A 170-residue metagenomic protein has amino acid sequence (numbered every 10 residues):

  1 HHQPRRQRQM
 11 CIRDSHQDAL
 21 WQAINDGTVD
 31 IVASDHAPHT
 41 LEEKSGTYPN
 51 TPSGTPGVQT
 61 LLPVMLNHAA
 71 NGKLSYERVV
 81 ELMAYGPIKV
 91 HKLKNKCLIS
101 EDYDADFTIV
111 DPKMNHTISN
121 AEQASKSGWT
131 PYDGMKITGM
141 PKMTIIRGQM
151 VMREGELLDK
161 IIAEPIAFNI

Functional and structural regions predicted by a protein language model:
H1-I12: Single conserved hydrophobic/aromatic residue that forms the stacking wall/gate of nucleotide- or nucleobase-binding
Q3, G57-L61, A124: Short acidic-hydrophobic sequence patches enriched in Asp/Glu that either
H16-I31, D102: Short amphipathic alpha-helices and their capping/turn segments at secondary-structure boundaries
I31-V32, A37-P112: His/Asp/Glu-enriched, well-ordered alpha-helical/loop segment that forms or immediately abuts the divalent-metal
T47-N50, E101-A167: C-terminal cap of metal-dependent C-N hydrolases
